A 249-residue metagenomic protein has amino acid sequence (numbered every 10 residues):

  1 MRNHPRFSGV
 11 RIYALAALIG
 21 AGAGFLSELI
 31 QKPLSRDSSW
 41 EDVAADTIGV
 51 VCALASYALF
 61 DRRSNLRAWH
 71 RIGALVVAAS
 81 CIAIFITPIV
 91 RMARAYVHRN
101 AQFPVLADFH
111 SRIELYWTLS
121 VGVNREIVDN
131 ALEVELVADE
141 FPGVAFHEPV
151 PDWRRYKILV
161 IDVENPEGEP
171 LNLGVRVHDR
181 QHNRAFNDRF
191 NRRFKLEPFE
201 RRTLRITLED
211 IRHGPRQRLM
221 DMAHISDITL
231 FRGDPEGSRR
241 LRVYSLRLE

Functional and structural regions predicted by a protein language model:
M1-F7, V50-S64: Membrane-interfacial alpha-helical segments at the cytosolic side of multi-pass membrane proteins
M1-I12, Q31-S35: Membrane-interface loops
G9-L29: Membrane-embedded alpha-helical segments that form the functional core of polytopic membrane enzymes, especially those
Y13-L18, V43-T47, G73: Hydrophobic alpha-helical transmembrane segments
G24-V51: Interfacial helix-loop-helix junctions of multi-pass membrane proteins
P33, D37, L59-R63, R67: Membrane-interface elements of multi-pass transporters and channels
R62-A78: Membrane-interfacial entry segments at the cytosolic side of transmembrane helices
A78-E249: Beta-rich carbohydrate-recognition modules and glycan-binding surfaces
